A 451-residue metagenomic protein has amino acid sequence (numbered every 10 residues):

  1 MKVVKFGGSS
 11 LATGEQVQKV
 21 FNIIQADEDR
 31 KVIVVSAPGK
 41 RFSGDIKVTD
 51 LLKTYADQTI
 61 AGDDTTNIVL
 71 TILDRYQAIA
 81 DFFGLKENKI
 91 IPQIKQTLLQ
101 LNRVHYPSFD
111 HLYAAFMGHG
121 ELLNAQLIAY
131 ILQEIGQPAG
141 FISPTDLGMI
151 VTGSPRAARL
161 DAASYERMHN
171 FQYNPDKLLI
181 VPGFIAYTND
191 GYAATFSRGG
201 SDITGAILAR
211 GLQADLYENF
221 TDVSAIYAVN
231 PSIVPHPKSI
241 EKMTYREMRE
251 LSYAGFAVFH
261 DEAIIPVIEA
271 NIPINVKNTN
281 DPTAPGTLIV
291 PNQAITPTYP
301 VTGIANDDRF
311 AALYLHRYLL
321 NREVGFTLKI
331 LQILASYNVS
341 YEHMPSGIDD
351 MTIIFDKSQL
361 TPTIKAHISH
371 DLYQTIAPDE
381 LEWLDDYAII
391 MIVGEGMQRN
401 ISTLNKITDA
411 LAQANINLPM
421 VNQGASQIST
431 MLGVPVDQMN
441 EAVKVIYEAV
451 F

Functional and structural regions predicted by a protein language model:
M1-F259, I264, G433-P435: Nucleotide/pyrophosphate-binding catalytic subdomain
M1-K2, R30-I33, A139-G140, K177-I180 (+15 more regions): Structural motif
P38-G39, V223-A225, I274, N278-T283 (+3 more regions): Glycine-rich beta-alpha junction loops
L147-G148, S224-A225, P282, D349 (+1 more regions): Positions that flank functional sites
F259-D261, A270, K277-T287, T361-K365: Surface-exposed amphipathic alpha-helical tracts and adjacent flexible/coil segments at the periphery of soluble enzymes
P285-F451: A conserved regulatory-domain signal marking ACT and ACT-like small-molecule sensing domains and adjacent regulatory
